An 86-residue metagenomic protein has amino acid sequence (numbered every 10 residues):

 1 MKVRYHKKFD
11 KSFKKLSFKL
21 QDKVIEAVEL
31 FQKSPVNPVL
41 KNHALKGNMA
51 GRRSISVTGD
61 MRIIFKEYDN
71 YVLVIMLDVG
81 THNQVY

Functional and structural regions predicted by a protein language model:
M1-A27: Arg/Lys-rich, positively charged N-terminal/basic patches that mediate binding to nucleic acids
V3, S12, K46-N48, L73: Acidic/histidine-enriched, beta-strand-rich ligand/metal-binding domains
K7-K8, F18-D22, S56-R62, K66-Y86: Enriched for short, Lys/Arg-rich terminal
S12, G51, N83-V85: Flexible, glycine-rich phosphate/dinucleotide-binding loops and adjacent beta-alpha linkers at cofactor/substrate
A27-V28, D69: N-terminal G-site helix/loop of the GST-like fold
L30-I55: A short, surface-exposed loop/turn module that caps and links secondary-structure elements
